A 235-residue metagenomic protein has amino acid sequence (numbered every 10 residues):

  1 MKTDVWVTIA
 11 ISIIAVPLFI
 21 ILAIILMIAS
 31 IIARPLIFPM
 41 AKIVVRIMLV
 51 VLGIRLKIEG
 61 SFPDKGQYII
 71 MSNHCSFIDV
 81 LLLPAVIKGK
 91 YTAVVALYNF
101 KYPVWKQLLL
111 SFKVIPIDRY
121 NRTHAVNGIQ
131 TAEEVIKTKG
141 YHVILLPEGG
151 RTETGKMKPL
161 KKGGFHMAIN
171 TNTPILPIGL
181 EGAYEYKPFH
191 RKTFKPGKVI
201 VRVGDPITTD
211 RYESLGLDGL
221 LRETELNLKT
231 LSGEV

Functional and structural regions predicted by a protein language model:
K2, V126-V235: Non-catalytic C-terminal accessory region of glycerolipid acyltransferases and related lyso-lipid remodeling enzymes
K2-I58, Q107-S111: A transmembrane-helix-recognition feature enriched in membrane-embedded lipid enzymes and envelope glyco-/phospholipid
A23-M27, I31, V51, F62-R122: Catalytic core of membrane glycerolipid acyltransferases/transacylases, capturing the structured, soluble-facing
V44, D79-L82, V95, V104 (+4 more regions): Hydrophobic alpha-helical segments typical of transmembrane helices and their membrane-interface/capping positions
V45, V114-R119, G149-G150: Short, basic, glycine/proline-bearing loop/turn elements
L49-I58, A125-N127, A183-Y186: Short gly/ser/thr-rich secondary-structure transition/capping motifs
K57, T92-V94, L176: Structural detector of well-ordered beta-strand residues that form the stable sheet scaffold of enzyme domains
G60-D64, T193-F194: A short beta-turn/loop motif at secondary-structure boundaries
